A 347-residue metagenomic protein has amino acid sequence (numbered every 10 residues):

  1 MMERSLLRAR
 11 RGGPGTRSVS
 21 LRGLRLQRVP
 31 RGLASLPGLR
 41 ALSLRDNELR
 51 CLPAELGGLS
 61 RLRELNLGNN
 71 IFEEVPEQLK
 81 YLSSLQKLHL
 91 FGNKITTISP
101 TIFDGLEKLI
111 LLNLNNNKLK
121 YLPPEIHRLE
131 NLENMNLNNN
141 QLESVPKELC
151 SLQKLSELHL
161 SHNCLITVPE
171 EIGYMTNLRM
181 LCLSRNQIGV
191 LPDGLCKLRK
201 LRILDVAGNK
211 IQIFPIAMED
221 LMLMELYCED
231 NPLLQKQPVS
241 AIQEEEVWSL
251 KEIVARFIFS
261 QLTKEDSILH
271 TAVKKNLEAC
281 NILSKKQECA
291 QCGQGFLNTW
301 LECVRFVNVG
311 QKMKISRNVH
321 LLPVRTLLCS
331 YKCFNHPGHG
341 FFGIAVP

Functional and structural regions predicted by a protein language model:
M1-Q78, L82-P124, N131-N139, S144-K147 (+4 more regions): The feature captures the LRR N-terminal capping module
K154, S161-E229: Ankyrin-repeat and related helical/solenoid repeat scaffolds used for protein-protein interactions
